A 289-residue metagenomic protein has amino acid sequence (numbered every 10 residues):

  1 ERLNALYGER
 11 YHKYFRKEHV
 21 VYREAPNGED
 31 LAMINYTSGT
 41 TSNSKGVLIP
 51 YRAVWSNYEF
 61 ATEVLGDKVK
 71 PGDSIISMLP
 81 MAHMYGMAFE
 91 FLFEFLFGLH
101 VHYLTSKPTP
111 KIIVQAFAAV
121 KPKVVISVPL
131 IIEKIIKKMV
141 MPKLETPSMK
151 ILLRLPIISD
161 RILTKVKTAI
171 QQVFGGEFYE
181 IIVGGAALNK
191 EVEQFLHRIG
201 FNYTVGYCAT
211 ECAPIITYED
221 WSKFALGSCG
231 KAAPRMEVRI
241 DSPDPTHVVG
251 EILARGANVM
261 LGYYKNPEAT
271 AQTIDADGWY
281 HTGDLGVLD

Functional and structural regions predicted by a protein language model:
N4-Y36, N43, K68-S74: Conserved pre-ATP/AMP-binding loop-to-beta segment of ANL
G8-G28, L155-K190: Alpha-helix-centered segments that form part of catalytic cores
L31, T37-T40, I75, P80 (+4 more regions): Conserved S/T- and glycine-rich ATP-binding loop of Class I adenylate-forming
A32-Y58: Conserved AMP-binding A3 loop
Y51, L188, H197-F201, A209-G227 (+2 more regions): Active-site loops of AMP-binding adenylate-forming
W55-S74, M81-T168, E177, R198 (+1 more regions): Conserved AMP-binding/adenylation subdomain of ANL enzymes
L130, G184-V192, V205-D220, A233-R235: Conserved A3 ("GATE") glycine/threonine-rich loop of ANL adenylate-forming enzymes
R239, T246-D289: Conserved ATP-binding/catalytic segment of the ANL
